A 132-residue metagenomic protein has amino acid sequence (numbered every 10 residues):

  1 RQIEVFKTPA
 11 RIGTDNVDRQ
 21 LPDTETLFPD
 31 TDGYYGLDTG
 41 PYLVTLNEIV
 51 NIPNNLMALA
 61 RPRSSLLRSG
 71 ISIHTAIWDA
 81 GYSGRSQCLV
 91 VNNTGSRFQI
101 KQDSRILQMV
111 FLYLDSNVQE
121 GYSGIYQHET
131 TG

Functional and structural regions predicted by a protein language model:
R1-G132: DUTPase catalytic domain/fold
